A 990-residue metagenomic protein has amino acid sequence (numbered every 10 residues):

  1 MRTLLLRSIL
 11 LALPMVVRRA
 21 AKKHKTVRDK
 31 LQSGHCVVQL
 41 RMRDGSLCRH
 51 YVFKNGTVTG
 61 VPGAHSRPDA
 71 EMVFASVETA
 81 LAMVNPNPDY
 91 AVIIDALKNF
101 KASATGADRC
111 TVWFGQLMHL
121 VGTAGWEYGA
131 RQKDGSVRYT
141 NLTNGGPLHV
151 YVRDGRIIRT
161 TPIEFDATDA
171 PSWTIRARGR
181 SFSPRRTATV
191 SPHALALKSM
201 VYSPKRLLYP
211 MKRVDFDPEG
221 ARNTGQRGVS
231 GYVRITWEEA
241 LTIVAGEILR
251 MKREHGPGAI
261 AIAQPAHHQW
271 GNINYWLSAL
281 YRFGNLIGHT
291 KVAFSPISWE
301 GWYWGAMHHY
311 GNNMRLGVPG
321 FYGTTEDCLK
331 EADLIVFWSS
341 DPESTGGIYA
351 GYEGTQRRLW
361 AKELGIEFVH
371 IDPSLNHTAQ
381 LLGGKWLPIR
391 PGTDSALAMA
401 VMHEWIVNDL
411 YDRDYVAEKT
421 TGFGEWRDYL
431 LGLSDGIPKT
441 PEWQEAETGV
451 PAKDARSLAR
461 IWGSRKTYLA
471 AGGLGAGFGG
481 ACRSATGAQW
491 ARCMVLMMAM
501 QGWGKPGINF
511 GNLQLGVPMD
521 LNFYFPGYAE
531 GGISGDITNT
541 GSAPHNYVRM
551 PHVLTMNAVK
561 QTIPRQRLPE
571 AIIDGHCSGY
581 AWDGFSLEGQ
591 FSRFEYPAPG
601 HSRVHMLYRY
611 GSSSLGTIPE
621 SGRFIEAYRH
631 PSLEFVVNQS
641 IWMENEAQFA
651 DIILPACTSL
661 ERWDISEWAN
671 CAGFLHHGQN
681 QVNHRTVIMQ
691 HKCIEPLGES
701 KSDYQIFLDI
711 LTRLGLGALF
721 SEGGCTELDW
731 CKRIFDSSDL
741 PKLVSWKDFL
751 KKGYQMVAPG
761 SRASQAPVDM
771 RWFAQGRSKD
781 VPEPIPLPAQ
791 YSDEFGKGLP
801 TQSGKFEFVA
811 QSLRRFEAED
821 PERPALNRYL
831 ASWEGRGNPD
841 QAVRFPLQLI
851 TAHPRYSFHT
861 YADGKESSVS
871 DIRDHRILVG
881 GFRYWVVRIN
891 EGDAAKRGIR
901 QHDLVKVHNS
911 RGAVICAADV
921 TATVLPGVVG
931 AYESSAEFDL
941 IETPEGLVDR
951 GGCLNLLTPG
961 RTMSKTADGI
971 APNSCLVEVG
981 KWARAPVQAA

Functional and structural regions predicted by a protein language model:
M1-A130: Feature captures hydrophobic
W126-L410, P451, M494, S534-M550 (+7 more regions): N-terminal export/assembly segments and adjacent metallocofactor-ligating motifs of anaerobic energy-metabolism
T161-I163, N272-L277, G346-A350, A379-G384 (+8 more regions): Short acidic, glycine/serine/threonine-rich loops at helix termini
F182-T189, V687-G760, P839, R844 (+1 more regions): Long, contiguous, secondary-structure-rich segments that constitute the structural scaffold of globular domains
L195-Y202, R206-E239, G271, N408-R456 (+9 more regions): N-terminal leader/propeptide and maturation segments of large enzyme subunits in energy/redox metabolism and hydrolases
H255-A259, D412-V416, L469, K505-N512 (+1 more regions): Flexible, glycine/charged-enriched surface loops at secondary-structure junctions
W276-W360, L364-I366, H370-I371, A396 (+4 more regions): Extended redox/cofactor-interaction regions of prokaryotic respiratory oxidoreductases
S374-H377, N645, A650-I688: Flexible glycine/proline-rich, aromatic-decorated loop/lid segments
